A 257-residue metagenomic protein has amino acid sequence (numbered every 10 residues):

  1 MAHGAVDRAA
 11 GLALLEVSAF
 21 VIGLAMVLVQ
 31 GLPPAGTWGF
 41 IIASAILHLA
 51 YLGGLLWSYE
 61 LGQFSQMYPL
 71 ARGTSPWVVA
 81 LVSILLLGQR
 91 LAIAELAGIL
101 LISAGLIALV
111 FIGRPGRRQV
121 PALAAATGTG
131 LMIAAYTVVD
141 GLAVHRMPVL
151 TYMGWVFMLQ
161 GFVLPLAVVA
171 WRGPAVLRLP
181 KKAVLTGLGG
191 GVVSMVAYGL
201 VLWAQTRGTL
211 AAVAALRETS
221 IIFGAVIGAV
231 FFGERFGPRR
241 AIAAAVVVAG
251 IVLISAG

Functional and structural regions predicted by a protein language model:
M1-I46, L52-F64, F111-A125, M158-G189 (+3 more regions): Membrane-interface interhelical linkers
S18-G23, W77-I84, A94-I112, R239-A256: Hydrophobic transmembrane alpha-helices of multi-pass small-molecule transport proteins
L24, A45-G53, G73-L81, G130 (+8 more regions): Hydrophobic/small/kink-forming positions within alpha-helical transmembrane segments of polytopic membrane proteins
M26-G39, V82-E95, G141-V149, W203-T209 (+1 more regions): Helix-coil boundary and interhelical linker segments in multi-pass alpha-helical membrane proteins
A43-H48, Y59-L106, M153-F162, L210-V230: Specific alpha-helical transmembrane segments that line the substrate/conduction pathway and gating interfaces
V120-M153: Selected transmembrane alpha-helices and immediately adjacent juxtamembrane segments of polytopic inner-membrane
F223-F236, R240-A243, A249: C-terminal transmembrane helix pair
